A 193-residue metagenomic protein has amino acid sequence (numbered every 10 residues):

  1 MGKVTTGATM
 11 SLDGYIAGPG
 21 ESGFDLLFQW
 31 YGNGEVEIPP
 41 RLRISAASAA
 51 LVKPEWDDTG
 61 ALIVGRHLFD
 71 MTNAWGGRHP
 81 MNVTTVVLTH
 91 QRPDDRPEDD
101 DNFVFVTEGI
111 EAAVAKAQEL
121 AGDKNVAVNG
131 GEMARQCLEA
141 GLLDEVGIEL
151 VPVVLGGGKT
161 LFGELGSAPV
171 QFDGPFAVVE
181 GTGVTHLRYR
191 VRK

Functional and structural regions predicted by a protein language model:
M1-K193: Enzymes that bind and transform nitrogen-containing heteroaromatic metabolites
